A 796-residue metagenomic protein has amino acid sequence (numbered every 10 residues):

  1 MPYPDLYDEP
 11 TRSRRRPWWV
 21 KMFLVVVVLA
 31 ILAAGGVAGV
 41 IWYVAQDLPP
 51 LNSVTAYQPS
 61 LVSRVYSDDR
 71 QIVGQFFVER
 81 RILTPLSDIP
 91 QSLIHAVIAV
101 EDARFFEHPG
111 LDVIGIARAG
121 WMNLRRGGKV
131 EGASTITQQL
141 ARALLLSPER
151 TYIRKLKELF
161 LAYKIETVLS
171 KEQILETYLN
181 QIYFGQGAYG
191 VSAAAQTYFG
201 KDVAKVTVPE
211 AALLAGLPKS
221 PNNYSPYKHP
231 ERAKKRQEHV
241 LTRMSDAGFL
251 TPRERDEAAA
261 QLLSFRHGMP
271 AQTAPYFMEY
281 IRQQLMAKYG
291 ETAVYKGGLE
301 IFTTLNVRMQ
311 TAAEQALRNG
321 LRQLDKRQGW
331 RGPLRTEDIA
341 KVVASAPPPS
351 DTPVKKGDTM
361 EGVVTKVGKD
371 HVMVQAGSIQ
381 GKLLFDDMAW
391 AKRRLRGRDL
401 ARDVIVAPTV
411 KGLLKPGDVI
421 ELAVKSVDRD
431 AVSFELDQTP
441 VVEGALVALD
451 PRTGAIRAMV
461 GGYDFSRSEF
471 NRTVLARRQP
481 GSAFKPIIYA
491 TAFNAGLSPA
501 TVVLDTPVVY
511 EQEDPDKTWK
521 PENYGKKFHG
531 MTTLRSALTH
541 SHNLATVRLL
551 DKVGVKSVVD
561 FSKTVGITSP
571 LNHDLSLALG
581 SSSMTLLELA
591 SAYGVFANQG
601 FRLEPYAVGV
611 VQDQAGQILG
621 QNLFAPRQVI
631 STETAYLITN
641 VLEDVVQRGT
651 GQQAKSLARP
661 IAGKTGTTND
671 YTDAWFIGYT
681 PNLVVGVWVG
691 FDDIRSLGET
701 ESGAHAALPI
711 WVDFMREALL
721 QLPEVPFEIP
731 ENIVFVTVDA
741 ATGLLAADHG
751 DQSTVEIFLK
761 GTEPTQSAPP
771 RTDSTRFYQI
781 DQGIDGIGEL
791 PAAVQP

Functional and structural regions predicted by a protein language model:
M1, H267, D338-S350, K366-D370 (+9 more regions): Soluble, non-transmembrane domains of envelope/secretory-pathway proteins that act on or interact with carbohydrate
M1-Y66, R104, L124: N-terminal type II signal-anchor transmembrane helix that functions as the membrane-insertion/stop-transfer segment
V97-I98, M244, A313, K369 (+6 more regions): Active-site SXXK
F106-I116, Y189-S192, T251-E254, F470 (+4 more regions): Short, well-structured active-site flanking segments
R125-R150, A204, A271-T273, R452 (+4 more regions): Conserved catalytic neighborhood of penicillin-recognizing serine enzymes
G128-I379, L549, K556, D560-T564 (+3 more regions): Non-catalytic, structured segments within soluble enzyme domains
L262-L263, P270, L305, T564-V629 (+2 more regions): Active-site-proximal helix/loop microenvironment of the serine DD-peptidase/beta-lactamase transpeptidase fold
F277-A293, G444-Q479, A490-T491, A597 (+4 more regions): Active-site beta-strand/loop architecture of penicillin-binding DD-peptidases
